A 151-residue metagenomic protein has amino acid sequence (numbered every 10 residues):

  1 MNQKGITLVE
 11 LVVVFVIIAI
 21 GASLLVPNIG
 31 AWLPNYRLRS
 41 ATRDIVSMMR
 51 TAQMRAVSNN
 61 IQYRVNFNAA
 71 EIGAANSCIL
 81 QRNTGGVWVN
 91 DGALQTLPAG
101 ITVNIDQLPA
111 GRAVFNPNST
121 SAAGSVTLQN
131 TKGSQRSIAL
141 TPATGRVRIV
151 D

Functional and structural regions predicted by a protein language model:
M1-I6: N-terminal leader/signal peptides at the extreme start of proteins
F15, I20, L24-R43, S47-M54 (+2 more regions): N-terminal helix-rich module
